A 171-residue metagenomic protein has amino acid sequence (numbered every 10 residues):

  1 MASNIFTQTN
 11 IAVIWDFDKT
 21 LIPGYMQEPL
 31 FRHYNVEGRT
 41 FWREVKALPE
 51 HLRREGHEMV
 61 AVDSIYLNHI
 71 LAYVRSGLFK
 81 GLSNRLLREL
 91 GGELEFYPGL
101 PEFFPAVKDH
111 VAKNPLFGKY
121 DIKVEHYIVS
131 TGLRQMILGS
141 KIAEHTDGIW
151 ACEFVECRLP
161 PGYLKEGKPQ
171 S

Functional and structural regions predicted by a protein language model:
M1-G162: Alpha-helical substrate-recognition element adjacent to the catalytic core
P161-S171: Short, surface-exposed amphipathic charged segments that create phosphate/polyanion-binding patches used for binding
